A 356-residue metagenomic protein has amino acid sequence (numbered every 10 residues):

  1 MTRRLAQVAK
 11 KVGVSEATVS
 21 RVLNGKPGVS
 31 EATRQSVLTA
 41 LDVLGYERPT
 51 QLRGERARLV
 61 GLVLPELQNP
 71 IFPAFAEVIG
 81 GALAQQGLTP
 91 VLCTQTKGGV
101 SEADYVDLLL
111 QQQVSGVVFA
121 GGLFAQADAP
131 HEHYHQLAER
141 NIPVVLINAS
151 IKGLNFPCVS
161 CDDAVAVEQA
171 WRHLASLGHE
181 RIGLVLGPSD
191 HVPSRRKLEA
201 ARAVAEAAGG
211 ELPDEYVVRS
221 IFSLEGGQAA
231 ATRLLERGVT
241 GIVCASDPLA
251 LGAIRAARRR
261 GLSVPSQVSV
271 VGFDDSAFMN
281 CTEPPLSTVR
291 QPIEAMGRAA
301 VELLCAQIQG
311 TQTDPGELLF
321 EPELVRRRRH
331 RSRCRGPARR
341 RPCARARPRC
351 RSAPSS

Functional and structural regions predicted by a protein language model:
M1-A57, C334, C343, R349: N-terminal helix-turn-helix DNA-binding module of bacterial transcription factors
L5, R233-R340, R349-A353: Flexible loop/turn connectors
S36, P70-Q85, A166-A170, V192-E211 (+4 more regions): Short, solvent-exposed amphipathic alpha-helices that sit in or adjacent to ligand/effector-binding or catalytic
L41-E77, Q86, T96-K97, L108-Q111: N-terminal helix-turn-helix/winged-helix DNA-binding helices and compositionally similar short basic alpha-helical
K97, A120-Q169, P248, D274-L286: Flexible loop/hinge segments that line or gate small-molecule binding clefts
V114-L123, G183-V185, V217, L234-D247 (+1 more regions): Periplasmic-binding protein-like
N155-L184, A203, L224-R233, A250 (+1 more regions): Hydrophobic alpha-helical segments within soluble ligand-binding/sensing domains
E168-A208, G316-H330: An alpha-beta-alpha
